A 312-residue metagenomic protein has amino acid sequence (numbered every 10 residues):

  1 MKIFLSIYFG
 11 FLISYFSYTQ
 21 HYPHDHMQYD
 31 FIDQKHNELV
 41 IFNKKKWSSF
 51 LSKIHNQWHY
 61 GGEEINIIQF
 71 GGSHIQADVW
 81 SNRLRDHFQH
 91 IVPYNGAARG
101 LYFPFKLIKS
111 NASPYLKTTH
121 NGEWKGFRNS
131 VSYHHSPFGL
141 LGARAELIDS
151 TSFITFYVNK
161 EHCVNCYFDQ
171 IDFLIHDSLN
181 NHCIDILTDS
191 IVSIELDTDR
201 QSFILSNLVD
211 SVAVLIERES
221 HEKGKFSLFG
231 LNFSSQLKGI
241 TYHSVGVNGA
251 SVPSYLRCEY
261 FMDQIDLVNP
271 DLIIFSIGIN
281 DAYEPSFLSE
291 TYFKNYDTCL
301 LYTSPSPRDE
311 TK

Functional and structural regions predicted by a protein language model:
M1-H26: Bacterial Sec-dependent N-terminal signal peptides
Y18-H55: Sec-dependent signal peptide cleavage junction
K45-N56, Y255-Q264, L301: Alpha-helical scaffolding within the catalytic cores of extracellular/periplasmic polymer-degrading hydrolases
G61-I65: A short, charged/proline- and glycine-enriched loop that marks the coil->beta-strand transition at the N-terminal
I68-G71: Short hydrophobic beta-strand that contains or immediately precedes a catalytic carboxylate
H74-L187, S193-T298: Conserved SGNH/GDSL esterase-like catalytic core that processes O-acyl groups on lipids and polysaccharides
Y302-K312: Single conserved hydrophobic/aromatic residue that forms the stacking wall/gate of nucleotide- or nucleobase-binding
